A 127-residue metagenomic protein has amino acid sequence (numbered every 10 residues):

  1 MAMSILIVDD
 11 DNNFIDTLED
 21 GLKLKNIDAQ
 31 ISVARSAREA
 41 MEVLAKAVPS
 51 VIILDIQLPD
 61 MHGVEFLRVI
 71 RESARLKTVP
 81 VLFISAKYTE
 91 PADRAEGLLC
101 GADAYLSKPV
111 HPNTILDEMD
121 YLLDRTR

Functional and structural regions predicted by a protein language model:
D9, D55: Active-site residues of response regulator receiver
N12-S32: Two-component/phosphorelay signaling modules centered on CheY-like receiver
E19, E65, Y88-A104, D117: Alpha4 helix (beta4-alpha4-beta5 surface) of REC/receiver domains from two-component response regulators
V33-V51: Acidic, metal-coordinating helix/loop segments flanking the phosphotransfer/catalytic sites of two-component signaling
S36, H62-R68: Acidic catalytic/metal-coordinating carboxylates
P59, R68, K77, T89-E90: The feature encodes the CheY-like receiver
I84-S85: Hydrophobic/aromatic residues positioned on beta-strands within the core alpha/beta folds
P109-M119: C-terminal output helix
